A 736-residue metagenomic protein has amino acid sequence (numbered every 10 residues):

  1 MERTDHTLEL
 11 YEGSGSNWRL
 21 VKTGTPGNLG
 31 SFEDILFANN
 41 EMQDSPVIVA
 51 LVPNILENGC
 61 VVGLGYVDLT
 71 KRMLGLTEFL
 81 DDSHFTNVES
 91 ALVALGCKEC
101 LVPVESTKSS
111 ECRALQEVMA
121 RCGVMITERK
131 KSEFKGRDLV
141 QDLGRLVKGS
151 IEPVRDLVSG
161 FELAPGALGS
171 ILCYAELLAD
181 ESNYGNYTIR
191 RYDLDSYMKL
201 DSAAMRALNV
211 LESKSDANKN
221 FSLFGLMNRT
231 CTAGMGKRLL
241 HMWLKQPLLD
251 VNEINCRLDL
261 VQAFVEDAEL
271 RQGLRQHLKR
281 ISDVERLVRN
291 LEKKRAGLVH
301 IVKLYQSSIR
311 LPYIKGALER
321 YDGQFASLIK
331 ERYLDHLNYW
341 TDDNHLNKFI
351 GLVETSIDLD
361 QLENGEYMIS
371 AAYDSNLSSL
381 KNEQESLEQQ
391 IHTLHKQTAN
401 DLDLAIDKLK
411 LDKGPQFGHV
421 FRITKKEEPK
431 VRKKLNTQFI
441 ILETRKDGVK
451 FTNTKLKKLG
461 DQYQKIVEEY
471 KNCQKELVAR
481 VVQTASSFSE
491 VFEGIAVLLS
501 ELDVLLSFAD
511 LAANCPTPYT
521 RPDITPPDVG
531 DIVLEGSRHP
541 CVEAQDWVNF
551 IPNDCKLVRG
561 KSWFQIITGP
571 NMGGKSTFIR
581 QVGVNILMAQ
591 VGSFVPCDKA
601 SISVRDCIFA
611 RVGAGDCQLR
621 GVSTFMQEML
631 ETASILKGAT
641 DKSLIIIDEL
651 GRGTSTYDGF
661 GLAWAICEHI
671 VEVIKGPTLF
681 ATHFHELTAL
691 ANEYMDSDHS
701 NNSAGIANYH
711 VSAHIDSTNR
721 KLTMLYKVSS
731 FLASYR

Functional and structural regions predicted by a protein language model:
M1-A263, Q272, K279-T393, I524-P526: Charged catalytic and DNA/RNA-contacting regions of genome-maintenance and nucleic-acid-processing enzymes
E9-G13, R19, G24, S182-Y192 (+4 more regions): Long, charged, glycine-rich C-terminal linkers/tails
N39-Q43, A50-N58, Y66, L92 (+18 more regions): Replace "in large, NTP-powered and nucleic-acid-processing enzymes" with "in large, NTP-powered factors and other
C97-A114, K455-A485, P596-C597, S601: Conserved catalytic alpha/beta cores of large enzymes that bind or transform nucleotide phosphates and polynucleotides
C100, M235-G236, V284, Q416 (+4 more regions): Conserved structural-core and active-site-/substrate-pathway-adjacent residues in large, well-folded domains of enzymes
F134-L139, S307-Q389, K413-N453, K457 (+2 more regions): Amphipathic heptad-repeat alpha-helical coiled-coil/stalk segments that mediate oligomerization, filament/stalk
F161, W243, K425-D461, V504-R736: ATPase nucleotide-binding head domains, primarily ABC-like/P-loop NTPase cores
K293, R310, E469-P526: Charged, surface-exposed helical/loop "interaction arms" that form contiguous linear patches used for dimerization
